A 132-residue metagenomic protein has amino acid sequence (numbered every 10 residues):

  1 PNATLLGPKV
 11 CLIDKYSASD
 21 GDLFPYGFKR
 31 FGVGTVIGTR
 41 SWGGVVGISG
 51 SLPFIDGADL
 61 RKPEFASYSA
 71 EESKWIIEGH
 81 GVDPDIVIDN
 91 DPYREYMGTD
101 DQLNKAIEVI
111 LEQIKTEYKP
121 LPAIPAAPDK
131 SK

Functional and structural regions predicted by a protein language model:
P1-K132: C-terminal "post-core" interaction segments
